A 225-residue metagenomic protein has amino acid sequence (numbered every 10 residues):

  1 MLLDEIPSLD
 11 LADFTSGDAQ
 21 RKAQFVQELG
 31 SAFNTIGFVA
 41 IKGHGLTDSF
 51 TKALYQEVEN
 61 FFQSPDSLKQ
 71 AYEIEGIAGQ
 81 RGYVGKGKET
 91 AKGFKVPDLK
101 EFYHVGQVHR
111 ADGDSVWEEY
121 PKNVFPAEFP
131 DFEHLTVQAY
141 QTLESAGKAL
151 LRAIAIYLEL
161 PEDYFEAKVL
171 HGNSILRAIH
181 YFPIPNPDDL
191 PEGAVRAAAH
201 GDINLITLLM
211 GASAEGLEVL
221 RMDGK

Functional and structural regions predicted by a protein language model:
M1-K225: Peripheral, non-catalytic segments flanking oxidoreductase cores
